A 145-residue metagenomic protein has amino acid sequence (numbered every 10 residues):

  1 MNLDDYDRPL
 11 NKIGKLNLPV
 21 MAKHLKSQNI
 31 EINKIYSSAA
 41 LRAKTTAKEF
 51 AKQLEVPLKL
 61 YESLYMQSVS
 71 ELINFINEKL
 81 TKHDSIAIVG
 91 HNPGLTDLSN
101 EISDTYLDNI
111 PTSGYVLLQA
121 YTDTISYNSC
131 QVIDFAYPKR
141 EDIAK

Functional and structural regions predicted by a protein language model:
M1-S68, T105-I110: Active-site-proximal alpha-helix that buttresses catalytic centers in soluble enzyme cores
E31, T81-K82, N128: Residue-level preference for short coil/turn positions at secondary-structure junctions
T46-A47, D97-N100: Short glycine-/acidic-enriched loop or helix-start segments at secondary-structure transitions that form or flank
L64-L80: Short phosphate-binding loop-to-helix
K79-G90: Generic beta-sheet signal
T105-P138: Domain-level recognition of soluble alpha/beta enzyme cores, biased toward histidine phosphatases/phosphomutases
P138-A144: Glycine-rich phosphate/pyrophosphate-binding loop and the adjoining helix
